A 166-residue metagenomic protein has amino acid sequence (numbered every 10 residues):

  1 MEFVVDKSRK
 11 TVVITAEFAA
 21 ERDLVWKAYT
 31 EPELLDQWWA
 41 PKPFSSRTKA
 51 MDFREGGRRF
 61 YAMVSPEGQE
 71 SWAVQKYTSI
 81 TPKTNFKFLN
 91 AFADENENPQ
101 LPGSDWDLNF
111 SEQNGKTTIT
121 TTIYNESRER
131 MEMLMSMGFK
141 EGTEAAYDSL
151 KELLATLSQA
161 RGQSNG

Functional and structural regions predicted by a protein language model:
M1-S45: Hydrophobic ligand-binding cavity/cleft-lining segments
D6-S8, F53, E67-S71, N98-P102 (+1 more regions): A generic structural micro-feature
V13, S46, E70-Q75, L101-W106: Short, surface-exposed coil-to-beta transition loops
R22-D23, D52-R54, T78-N85, N109-T118: A short, structured loop/turn motif at beta-sheet edges
V25, L35, R59, Y77 (+4 more regions): Hydrophobic pocket/interface hotspot
R47-A91: Glycine-rich portal/gate segments that line the openings of hydrophobic small-molecule binding cavities
L89, E95-E141: Beta-strand/loop substructures that line and gate deep hydrophobic ligand-binding cavities in soluble
E126-G166: A conserved amphipathic terminal alpha-helix motif
